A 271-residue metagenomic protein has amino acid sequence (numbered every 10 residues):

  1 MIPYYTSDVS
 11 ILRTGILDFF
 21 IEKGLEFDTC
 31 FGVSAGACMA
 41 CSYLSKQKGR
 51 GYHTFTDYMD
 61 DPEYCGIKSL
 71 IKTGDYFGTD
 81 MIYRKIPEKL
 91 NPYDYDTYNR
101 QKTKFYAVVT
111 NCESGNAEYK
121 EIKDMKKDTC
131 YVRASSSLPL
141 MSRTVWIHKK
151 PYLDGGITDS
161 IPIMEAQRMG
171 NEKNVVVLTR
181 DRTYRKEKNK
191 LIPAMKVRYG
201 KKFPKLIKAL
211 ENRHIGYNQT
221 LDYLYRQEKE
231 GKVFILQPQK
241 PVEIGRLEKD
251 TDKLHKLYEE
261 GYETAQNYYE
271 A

Functional and structural regions predicted by a protein language model:
M1-C30, C41-A271: Patatin-like phospholipase
G32, G36: Gly/Ala-rich beta-loop-alpha elbow adjacent to hydrolase catalytic centers
